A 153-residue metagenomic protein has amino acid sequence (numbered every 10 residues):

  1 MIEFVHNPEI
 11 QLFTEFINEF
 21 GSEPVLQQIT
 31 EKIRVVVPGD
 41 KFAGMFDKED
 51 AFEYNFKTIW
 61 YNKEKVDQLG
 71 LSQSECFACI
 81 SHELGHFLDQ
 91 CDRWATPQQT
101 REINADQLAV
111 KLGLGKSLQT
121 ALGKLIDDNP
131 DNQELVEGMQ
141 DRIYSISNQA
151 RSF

Functional and structural regions predicted by a protein language model:
M1-D40: A metal-dependent hydrolase signature that marks the N-terminal structural subdomain at the beginning of catalytic folds
H6, T14-E19, E31, D128-N132 (+1 more regions): Active-site hotspot residues in diverse enzymes, especially metal/ion-binding acidic/histidine motifs
V36-S72, F87: Active-site scaffold of zinc-dependent metalloenzymes
D47-E49, K57, S74-S81, L112 (+1 more regions): Short, contiguous hydrophobic alpha-helices characteristic of membrane insertion segments
A78-C91: Active-site recognition of the HExxH zinc-binding catalytic motif
R93-A95: Short glycine-enriched, charge-decorated loop/helix-capping segments at active-site entrances that position
Q98-E137: Short helix/loop segments within enzyme catalytic domains that coordinate or immediately flank catalytic cofactors
